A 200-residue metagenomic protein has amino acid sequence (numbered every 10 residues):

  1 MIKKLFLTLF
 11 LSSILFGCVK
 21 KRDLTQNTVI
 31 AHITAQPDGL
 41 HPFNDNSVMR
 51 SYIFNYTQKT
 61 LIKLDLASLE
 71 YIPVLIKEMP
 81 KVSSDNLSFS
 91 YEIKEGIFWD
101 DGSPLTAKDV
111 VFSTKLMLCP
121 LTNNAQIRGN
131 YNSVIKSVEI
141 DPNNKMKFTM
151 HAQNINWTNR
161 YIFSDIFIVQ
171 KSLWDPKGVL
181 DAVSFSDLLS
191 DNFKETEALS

Functional and structural regions predicted by a protein language model:
L5-S13: Sec-dependent N-terminal signal peptides
V19-K21: Bacterial signal peptide processing site
L24-T28, Y56-Q58, L66, V74-I76 (+3 more regions): Extracytoplasmic
H32-S84, K115: N-terminal lobe/hinge region of extracytoplasmic solute-binding protein
P42-N44, S103, T158-F163: Short, solvent-exposed loop/turn and secondary-structure capping segments
E78-N124, D141, K147-T149, W157: Aromatic- and charge-enriched surface segment that lines or borders ligand/interaction sites
G129-A198: Surface-exposed binding/hinge segments that line and control ligand-binding clefts or catalytic entry sites
